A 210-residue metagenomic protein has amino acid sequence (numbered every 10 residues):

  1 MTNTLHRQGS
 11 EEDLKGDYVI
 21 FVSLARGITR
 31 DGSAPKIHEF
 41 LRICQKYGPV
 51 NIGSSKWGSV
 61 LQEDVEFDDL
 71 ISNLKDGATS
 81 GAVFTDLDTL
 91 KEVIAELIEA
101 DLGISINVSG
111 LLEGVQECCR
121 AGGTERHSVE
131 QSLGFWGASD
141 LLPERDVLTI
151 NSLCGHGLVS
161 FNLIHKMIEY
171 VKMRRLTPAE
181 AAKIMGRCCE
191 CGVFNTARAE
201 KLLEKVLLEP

Functional and structural regions predicted by a protein language model:
M1-Y170, A179-A197: Conserved mixed alpha/beta catalytic, RNA-binding, or beta-rich assembly cores of soluble enzyme, regulatory
M173-L176, I184-G186, K205, E209: C-terminal, charge/polar-rich interaction regions
E190-P210: Short flanking/linker segments adjacent to small metal-binding domains or redox-active Cys/His motifs
